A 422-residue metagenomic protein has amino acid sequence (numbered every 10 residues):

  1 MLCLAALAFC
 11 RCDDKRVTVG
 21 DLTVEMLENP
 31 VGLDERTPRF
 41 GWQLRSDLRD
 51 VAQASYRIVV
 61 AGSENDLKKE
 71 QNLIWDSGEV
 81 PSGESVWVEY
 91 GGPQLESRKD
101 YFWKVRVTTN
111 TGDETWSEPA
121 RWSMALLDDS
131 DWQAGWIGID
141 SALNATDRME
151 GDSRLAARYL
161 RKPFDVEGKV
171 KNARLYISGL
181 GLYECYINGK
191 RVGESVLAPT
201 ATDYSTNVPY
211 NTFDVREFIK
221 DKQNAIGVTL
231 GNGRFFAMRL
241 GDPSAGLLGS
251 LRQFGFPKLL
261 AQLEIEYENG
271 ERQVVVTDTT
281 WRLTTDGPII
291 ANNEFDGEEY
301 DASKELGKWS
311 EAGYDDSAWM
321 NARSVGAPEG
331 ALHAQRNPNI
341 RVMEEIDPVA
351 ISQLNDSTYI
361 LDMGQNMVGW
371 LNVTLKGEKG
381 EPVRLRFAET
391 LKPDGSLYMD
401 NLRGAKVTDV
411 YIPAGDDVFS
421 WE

Functional and structural regions predicted by a protein language model:
M1-A6: Sec-dependent N-terminal signal peptides
L7-V17: Bacterial Sec-dependent signal peptides at the C-terminal "C-region" and cleavage site
K15-D100, K104-E422: Extracellular/oxidizing-compartment recognition motifs
